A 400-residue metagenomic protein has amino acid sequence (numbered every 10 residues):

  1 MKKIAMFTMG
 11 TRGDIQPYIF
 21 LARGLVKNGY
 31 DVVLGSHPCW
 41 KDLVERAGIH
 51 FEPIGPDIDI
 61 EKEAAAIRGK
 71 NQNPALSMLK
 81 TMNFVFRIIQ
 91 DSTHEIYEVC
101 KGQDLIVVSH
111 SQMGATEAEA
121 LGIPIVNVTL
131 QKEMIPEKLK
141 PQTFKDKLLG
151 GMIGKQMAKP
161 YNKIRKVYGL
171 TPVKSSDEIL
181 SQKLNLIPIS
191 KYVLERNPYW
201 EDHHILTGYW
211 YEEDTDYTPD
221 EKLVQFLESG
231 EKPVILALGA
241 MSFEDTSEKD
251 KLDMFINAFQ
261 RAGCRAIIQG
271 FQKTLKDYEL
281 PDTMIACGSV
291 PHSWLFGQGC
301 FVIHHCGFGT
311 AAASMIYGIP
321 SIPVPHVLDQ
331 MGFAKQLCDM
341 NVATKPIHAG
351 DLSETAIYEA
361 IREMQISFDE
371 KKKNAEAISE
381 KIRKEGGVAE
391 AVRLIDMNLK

Functional and structural regions predicted by a protein language model:
K2-L34, C39-F51, V107, Q142-T143 (+7 more regions): Nucleotide-activated sugar donor-binding and catalytic core shared by glycosyltransferases and related lipid-linked
V33-M78: Conserved nucleotide-sugar phosphate-binding/catalytic loop shared by glycosyltransferases and other
K41-D42, I58-E61, A115, K132-K138 (+1 more regions): Short gly/pro/ser/thr-enriched loop/turn and capping motifs at secondary-structure boundaries
I49, L121-P124, C264, I319: A short helix->loop->beta-strand "cap" motif at the edges of active sites that frequently abuts
I60-I67, M134-T143, T215-T218, F296-Q298 (+2 more regions): Short, charged, surface-exposed secondary-structure boundary motifs
N73-F84, K147-L148: Short glycine/proline- and acidic residue-enriched helix-loop micro-motifs that form flexible lids or anion-recognition
F86-G151, Y192: Conserved nucleotide-sugar donor-interacting segment of glycosyltransferase catalytic cores, predominantly GT-B
E195-C300: Donor-nucleotide binding loops and adjacent catalytic segments primarily of GT-B fold Leloir glycosyltransferases
